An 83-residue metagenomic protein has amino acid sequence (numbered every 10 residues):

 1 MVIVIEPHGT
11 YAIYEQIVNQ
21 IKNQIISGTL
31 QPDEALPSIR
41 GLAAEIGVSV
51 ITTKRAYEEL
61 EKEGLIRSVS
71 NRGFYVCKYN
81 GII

Functional and structural regions predicted by a protein language model:
M1-A35, G41: Extreme N-terminal segment that seeds HTH/winged-HTH DNA-binding domains in transcriptional regulators
E6, S49, K78-N80: Poly-acidic low-complexity segments
Y14, Y57, F74-Y75: Aromatic side chains
E15-V18, E61, Y79: Generic alpha-helical secondary structure signal
L36-R67: N-terminal helix-turn-helix
E63-I83: HTH-adjacent hinge/linker in prokaryotic transcriptional regulators
